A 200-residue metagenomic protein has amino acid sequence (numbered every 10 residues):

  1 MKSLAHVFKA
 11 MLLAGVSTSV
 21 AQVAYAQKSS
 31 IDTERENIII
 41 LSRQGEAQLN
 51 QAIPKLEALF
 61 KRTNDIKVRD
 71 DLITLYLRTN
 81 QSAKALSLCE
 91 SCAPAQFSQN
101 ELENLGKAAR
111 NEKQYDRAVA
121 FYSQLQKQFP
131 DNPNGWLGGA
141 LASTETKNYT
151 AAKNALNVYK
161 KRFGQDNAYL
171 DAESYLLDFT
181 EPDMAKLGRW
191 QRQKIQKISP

Functional and structural regions predicted by a protein language model:
Q22-D70: N-terminal leader/linker segments that initiate helical-solenoid repeat arrays
R43-G45, R78, N111-E112, E145 (+1 more regions): Register position in tetratricopeptide repeats
T63-N64, Q96-F97, P130, G164: Short coil turns that delineate tetratricopeptide repeat
D71, N104, G138, A172-Y175: Canonical tetratricopeptide repeat
